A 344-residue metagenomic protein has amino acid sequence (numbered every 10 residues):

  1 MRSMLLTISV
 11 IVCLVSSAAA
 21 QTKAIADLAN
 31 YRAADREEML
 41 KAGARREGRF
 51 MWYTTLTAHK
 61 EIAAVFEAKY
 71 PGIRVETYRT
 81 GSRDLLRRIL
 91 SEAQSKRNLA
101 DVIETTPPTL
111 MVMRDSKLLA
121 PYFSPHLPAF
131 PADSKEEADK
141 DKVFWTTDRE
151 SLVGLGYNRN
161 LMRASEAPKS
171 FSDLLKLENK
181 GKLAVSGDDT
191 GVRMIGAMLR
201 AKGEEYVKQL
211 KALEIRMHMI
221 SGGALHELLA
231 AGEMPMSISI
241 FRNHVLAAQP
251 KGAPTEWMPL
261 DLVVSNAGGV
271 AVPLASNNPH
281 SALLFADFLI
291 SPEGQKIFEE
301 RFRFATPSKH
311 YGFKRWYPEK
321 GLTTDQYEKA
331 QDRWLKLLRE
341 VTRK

Functional and structural regions predicted by a protein language model:
A33-R45, M51, T55-R74, E300-R303: Short, polar/charged alpha-helical segment
M51-A64, V75-A93, R97-E233: Extracytoplasmic ligand-binding site segments that recognize negatively charged/polar headgroups
P107-V112, P235-P254: A ligand-binding cleft/hinge motif common to bilobed small-molecule-binding domains
L119-A129, F144-T146, Q249-V264, P273-A275: Short beta-strand->loop
G154-L161, M198, N266-S281, I297: A bilobed periplasmic-binding-protein/Venus flytrap-type ligand-binding module shared by bacterial periplasmic
N179-S186, T190, L289-G312: Periplasmic-binding protein-like
Y206-L210, N277-L289, I297-F298: Short amphipathic alpha-helical coupling segments at ligand-binding clamshell hinges and other catalytic/signaling
H310-K344: Extracellular/periplasmic bilobal clamshell ligand-binding domains
